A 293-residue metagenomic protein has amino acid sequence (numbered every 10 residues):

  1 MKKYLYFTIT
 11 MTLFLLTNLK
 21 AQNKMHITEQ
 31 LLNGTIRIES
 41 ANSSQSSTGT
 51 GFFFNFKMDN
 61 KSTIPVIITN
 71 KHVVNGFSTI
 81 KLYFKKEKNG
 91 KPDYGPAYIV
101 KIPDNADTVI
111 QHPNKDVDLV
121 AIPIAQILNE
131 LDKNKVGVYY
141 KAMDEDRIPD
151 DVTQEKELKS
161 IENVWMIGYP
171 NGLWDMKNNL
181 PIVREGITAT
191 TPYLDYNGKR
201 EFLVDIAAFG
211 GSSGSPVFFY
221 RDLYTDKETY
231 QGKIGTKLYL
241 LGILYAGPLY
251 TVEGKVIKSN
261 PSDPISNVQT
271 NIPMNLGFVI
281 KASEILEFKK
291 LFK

Functional and structural regions predicted by a protein language model:
M1-N23: Bacterial Sec-dependent N-terminal signal peptides
Q22, Y250-K293: C-terminal tail/extension regions appended to the core domain(s) of diverse proteins
H26, Q30-E39, T48, S78-G214 (+4 more regions): Serine endopeptidase catalytic core focused on the charge-relay Asp
A41-V66: A conserved glycine-rich beta-strand in the N-terminal activation segment of trypsin-fold
F54-F56, T191, Y220, A246: Residue-level recognition of beta-strand microenvironments
T69: Cytochrome P450 catalytic-core helices
F219-G254: Active-site/pore-lining binding-face segments in mid-to-C-terminal subdomains
